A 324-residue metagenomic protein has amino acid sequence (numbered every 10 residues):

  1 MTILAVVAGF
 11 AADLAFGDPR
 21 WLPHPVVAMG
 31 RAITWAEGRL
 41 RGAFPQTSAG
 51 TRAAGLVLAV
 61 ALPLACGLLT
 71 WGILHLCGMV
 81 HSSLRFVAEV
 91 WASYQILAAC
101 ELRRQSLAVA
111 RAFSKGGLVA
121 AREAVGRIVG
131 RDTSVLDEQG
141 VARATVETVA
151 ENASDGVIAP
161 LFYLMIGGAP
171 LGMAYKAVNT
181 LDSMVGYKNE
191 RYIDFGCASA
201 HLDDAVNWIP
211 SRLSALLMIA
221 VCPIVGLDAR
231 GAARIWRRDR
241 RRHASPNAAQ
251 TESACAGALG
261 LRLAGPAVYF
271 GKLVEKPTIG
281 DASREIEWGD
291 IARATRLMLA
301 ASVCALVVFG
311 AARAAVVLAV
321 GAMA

Functional and structural regions predicted by a protein language model:
M1-A174, V178, G186-A324: Hydrophobic alpha-helical transmembrane segments
S183: RNA/tRNA-interacting regions in translation and RNA-turnover enzymes
